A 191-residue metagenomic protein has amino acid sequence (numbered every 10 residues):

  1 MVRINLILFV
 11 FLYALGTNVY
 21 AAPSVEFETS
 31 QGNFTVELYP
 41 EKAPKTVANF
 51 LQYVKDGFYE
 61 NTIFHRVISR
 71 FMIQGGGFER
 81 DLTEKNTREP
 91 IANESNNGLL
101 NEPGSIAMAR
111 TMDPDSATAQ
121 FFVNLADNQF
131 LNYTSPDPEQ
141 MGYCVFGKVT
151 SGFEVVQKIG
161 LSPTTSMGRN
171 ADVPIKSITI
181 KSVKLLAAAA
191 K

Functional and structural regions predicted by a protein language model:
M1-I7: Bacterial N-terminal signal peptides that target proteins for export
I7-F9, V19-Y20: Cleavable N-terminal signal peptides
L8-F11, Q31: Short acidic/polar N-terminal linker immediately downstream of export determinants
A14-G16: N-terminal signal peptide c-region/cleavage motif recognized by signal peptidases
V19-K191: Cyclophilin-like peptidyl-prolyl cis-trans isomerases
